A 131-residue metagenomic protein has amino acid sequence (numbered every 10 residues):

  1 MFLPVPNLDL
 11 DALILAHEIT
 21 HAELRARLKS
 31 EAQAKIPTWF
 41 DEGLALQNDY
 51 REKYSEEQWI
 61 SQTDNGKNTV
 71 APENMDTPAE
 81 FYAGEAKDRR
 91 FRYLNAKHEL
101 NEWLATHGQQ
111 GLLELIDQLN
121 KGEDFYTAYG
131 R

Functional and structural regions predicted by a protein language model:
M1-A12, A16-K29: Active-site scaffold of zinc-dependent metalloenzymes
L10, I14, S30-R131: Acidic/His/Gly-enriched intrinsically disordered linker/tail segments that often contain short helix/coil "MoRF-like"
